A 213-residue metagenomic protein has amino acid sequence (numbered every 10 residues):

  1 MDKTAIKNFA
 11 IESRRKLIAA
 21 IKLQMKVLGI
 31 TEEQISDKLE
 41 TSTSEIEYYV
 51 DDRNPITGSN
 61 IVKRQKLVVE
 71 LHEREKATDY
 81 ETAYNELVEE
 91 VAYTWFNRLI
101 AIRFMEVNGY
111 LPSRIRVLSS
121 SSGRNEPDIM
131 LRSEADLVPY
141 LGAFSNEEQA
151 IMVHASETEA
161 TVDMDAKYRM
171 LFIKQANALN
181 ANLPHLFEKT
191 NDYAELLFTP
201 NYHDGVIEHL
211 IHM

Functional and structural regions predicted by a protein language model:
M1-M213: Preference for the N-terminal adenyl/adenosyl cofactor-binding alpha/beta module
